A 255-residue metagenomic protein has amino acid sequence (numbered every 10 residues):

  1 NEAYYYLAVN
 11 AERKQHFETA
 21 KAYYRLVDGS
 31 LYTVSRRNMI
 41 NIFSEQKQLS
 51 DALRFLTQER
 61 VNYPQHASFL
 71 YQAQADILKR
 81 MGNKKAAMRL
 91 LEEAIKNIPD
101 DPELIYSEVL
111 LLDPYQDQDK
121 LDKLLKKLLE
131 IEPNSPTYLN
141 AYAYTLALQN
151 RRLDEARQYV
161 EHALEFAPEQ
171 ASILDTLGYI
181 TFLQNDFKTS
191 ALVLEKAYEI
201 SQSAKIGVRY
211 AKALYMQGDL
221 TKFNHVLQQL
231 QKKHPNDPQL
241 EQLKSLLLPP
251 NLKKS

Functional and structural regions predicted by a protein language model:
N1-S255: Alpha-solenoid helical repeat scaffolds
